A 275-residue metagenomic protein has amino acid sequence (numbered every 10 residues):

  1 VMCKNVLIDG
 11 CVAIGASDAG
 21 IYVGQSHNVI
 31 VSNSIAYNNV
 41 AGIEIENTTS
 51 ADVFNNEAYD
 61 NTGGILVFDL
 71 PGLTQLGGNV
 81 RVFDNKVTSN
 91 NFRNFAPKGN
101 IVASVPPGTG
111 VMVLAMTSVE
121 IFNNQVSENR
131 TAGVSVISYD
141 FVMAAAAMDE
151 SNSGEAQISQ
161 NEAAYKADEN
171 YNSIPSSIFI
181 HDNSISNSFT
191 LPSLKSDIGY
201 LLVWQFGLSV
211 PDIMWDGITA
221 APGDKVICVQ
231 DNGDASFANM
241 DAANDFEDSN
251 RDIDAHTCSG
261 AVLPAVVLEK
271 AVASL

Functional and structural regions predicted by a protein language model:
V1-G24, S32, E46, Y59 (+2 more regions): Long, low-complexity, intrinsically disordered N-terminal extensions of eukaryotic proteins, enriched
V1-M2, A19-Q25, A41-N47, G64-T74 (+5 more regions): Glycine-rich beta-solenoid repeat tracts in large extracellular/virion proteins
K4-A19, H27-A41, T49-G63, L76-N91 (+3 more regions): Right-handed parallel beta-helix
N55, V67-F68, G77, S89 (+3 more regions): Short, intrinsically disordered/low-complexity patches at protein termini and at juxtamembrane boundaries
L114-M143: Short, solvent-exposed linear motifs at loop/edge-of-secondary-structure regions
F141-L275: Acidic, glycine- and Ser/Thr-rich low-complexity intrinsically disordered tracts in extracellular/secreted proteins
